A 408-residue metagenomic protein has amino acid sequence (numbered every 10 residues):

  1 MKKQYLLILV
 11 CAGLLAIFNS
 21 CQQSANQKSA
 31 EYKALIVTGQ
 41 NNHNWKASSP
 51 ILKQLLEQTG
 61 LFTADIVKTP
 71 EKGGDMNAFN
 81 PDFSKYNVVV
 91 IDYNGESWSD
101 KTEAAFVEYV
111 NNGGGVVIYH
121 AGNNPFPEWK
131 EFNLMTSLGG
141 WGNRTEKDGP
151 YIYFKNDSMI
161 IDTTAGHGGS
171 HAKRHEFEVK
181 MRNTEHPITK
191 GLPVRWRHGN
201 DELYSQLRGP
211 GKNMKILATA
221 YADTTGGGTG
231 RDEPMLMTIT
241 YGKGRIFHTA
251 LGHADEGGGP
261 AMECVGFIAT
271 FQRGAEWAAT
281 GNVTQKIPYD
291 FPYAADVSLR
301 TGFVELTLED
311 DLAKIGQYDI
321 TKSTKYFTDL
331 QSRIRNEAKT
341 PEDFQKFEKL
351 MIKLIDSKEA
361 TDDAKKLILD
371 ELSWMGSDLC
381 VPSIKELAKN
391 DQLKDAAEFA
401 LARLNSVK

Functional and structural regions predicted by a protein language model:
I8-I17: Bacterial N-terminal signal peptides
I17-A30: Bacterial Sec-dependent signal peptides at the C-terminal "C-region" and cleavage site
Q27-F126: Helical hinge/lid and interdomain linker segments adjacent to catalytic or ligand-binding clefts that mediate domain
Q27-Y32, Q58, D223-L306: Extracellular ligand-binding/catalytic regions of CAZymes and related secreted enzymes and adhesion modules
Q40-H43, P70-G73, N94-W98, V116 (+8 more regions): Solvent-exposed loop/turn segments at secondary-structure junctions within structured extracellular/periplasmic domains
E57, T63-D65, K85, K155-R245 (+1 more regions): Catalytic beta-strand/loop cores that center a nucleophilic Ser/Cys/Thr and support acyl-enzyme chemistry
E96-P187: A glycine-rich, often tryptophan-bearing local segment used as a flexible ligand/cofactor-contacting loop or short
G316-E342, K353-D356, D362-S377, S383-E386 (+1 more regions): Structural detector for internal amphipathic alpha-helices that build alpha-solenoid repeat scaffolds
